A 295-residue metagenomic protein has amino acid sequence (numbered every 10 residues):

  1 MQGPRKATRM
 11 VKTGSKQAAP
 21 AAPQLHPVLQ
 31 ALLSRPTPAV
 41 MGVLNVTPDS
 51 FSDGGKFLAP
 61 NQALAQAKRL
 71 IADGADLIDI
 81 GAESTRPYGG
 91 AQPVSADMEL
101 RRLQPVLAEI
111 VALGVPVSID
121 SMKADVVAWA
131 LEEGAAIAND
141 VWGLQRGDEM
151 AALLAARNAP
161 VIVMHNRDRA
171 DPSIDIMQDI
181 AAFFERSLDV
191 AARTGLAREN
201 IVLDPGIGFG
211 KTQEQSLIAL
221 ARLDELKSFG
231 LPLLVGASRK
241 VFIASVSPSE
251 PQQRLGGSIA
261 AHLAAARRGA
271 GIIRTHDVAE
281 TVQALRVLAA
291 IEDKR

Functional and structural regions predicted by a protein language model:
Q2-K16: Short Lys/Arg-rich cationic patches that frequently serve as NLS/NoLS or arginine-rich RNA/DNA-binding motifs
K12-V28, R35, S52-R69, T85-P116 (+5 more regions): Active-site-adjacent loop and "lid" segments of alpha/beta metabolic enzymes
A65-G81: Catalytic domains of carbohydrate-active enzymes, especially glycoside hydrolases
